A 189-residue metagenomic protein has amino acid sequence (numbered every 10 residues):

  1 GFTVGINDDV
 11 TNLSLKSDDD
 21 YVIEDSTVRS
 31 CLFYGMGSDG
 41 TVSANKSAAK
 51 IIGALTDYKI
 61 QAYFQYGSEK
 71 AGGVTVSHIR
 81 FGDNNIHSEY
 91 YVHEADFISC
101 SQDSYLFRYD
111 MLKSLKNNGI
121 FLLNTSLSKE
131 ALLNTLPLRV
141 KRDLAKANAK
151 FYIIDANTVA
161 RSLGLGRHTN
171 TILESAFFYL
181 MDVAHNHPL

Functional and structural regions predicted by a protein language model:
G1-S30: Flexible inter-domain linker/hinge segments
T27-G37, T41-L189: Active-site cofactor/cluster-binding pocket
